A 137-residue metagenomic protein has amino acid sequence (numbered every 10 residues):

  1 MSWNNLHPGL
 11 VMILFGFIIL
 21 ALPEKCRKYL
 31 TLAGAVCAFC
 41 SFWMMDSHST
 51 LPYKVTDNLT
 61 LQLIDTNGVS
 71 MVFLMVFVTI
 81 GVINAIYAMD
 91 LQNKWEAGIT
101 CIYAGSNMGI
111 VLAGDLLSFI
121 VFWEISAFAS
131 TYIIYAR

Functional and structural regions predicted by a protein language model:
M1-G98: Transmembrane helix-loop-helix hairpins at membrane boundaries of multipass inner-membrane proteins
G98-R137: Alpha-helical multi-pass transmembrane bundles of energy-transducing inner-membrane proteins
